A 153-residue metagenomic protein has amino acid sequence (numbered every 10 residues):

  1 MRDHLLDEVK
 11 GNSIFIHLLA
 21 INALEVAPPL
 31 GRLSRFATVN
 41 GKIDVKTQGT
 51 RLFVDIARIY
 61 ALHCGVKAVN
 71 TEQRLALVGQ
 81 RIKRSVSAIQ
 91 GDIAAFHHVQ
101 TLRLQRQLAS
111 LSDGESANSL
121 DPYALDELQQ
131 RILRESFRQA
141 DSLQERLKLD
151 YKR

Functional and structural regions predicted by a protein language model:
M1-R153: A nucleotide- and high-energy phosphate-metabolite-utilizing enzyme signature
